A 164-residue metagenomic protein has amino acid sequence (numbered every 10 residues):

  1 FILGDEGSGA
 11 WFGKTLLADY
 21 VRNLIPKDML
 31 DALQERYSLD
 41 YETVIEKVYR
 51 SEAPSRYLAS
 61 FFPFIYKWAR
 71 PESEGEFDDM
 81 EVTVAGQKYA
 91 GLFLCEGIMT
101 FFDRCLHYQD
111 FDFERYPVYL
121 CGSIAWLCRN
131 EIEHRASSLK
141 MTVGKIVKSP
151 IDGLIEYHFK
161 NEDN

Functional and structural regions predicted by a protein language model:
F1-N23: Glycine-rich phosphate-binding loop of actin/hexokinase-like ATP-binding domains
L17-N164: ATP-binding/phosphotransfer module of carbohydrate and carboxylate kinases, centering on a glycine-rich
